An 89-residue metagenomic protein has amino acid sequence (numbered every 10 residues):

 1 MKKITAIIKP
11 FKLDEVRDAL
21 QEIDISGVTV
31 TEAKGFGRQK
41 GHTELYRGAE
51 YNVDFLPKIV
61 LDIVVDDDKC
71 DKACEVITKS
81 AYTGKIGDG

Functional and structural regions predicted by a protein language model:
M1-G89: Positively charged, small/polar-rich N-terminal and surface patches that mediate targeting and assembly and bind
